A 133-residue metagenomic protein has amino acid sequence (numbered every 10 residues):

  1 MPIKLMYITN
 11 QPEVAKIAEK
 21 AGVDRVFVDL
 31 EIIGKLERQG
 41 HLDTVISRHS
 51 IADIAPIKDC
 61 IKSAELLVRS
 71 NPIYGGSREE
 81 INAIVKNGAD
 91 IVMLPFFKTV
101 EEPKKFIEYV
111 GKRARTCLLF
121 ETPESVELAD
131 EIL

Functional and structural regions predicted by a protein language model:
M1-L66: Conserved N-terminal beta1-alpha1 strand-loop-helix module at the mouth
M1-M6, C60-N71, Y109-E121: Short beta-strand/loop segments at the ligand-binding rim of alpha/beta enzyme cores
I8-P12, E31-I33, R69-I73, F97 (+1 more regions): Active-site beta-loop-alpha junctions enriched in small/polar residues
K16, K20, D59, N82 (+3 more regions): Replace "anionic and nucleotidyl ligands
A18, V92, I132: Conserved, mostly hydrophobic/aromatic
A21-V26, V85-I91, V110-T116: Glycine-enriched alpha-helix->loop->beta-strand junction motifs that scaffold or abut catalytic
G34-I57, Y74-E79, P95-A114, E124-E131: Active-site-adjacent beta->alpha loops and helix N-cap segments on the catalytic face of soluble alpha/beta enzymes
S63-P95: Glycine/small-residue-rich loop that forms an oxyanion/phosphate-binding "nest" at active or ligand-binding sites
